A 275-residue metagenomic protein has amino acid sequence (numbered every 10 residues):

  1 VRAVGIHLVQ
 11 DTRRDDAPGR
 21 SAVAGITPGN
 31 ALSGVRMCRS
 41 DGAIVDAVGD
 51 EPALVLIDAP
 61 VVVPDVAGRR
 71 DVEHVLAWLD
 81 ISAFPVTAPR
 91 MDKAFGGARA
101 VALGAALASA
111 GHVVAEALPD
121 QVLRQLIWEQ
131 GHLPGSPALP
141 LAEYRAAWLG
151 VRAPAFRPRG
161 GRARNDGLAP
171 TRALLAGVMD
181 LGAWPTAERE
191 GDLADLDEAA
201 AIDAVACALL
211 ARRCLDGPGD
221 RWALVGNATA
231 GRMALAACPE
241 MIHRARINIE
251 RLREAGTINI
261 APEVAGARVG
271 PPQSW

Functional and structural regions predicted by a protein language model:
V1-W275: RNase H-like (RuvC/DEDD) metal-dependent nuclease/polynucleotide-processing core
